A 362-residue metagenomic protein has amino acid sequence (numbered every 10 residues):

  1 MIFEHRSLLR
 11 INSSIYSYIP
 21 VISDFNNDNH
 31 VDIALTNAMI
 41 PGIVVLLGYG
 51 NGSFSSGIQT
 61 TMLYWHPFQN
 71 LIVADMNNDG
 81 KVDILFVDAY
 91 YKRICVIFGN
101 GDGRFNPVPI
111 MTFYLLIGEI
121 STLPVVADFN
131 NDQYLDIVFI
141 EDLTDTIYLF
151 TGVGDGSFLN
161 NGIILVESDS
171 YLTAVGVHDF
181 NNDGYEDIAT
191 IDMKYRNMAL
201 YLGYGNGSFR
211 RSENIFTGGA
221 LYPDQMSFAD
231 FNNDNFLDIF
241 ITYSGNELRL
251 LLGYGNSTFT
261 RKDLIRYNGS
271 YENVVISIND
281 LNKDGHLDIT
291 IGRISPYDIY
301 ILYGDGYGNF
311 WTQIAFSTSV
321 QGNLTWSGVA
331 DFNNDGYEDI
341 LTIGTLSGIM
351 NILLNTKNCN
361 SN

Functional and structural regions predicted by a protein language model:
M1-I15, L47-W65, F98-E119, T151-S170 (+5 more regions): Blade-edge motifs of beta-propeller repeat domains
Y18-F25, L47, Q69-M76, T122-F129 (+4 more regions): Beta-propeller blade termini
N29-V31, G80-V82, Q133-L135, G184-E186 (+3 more regions): Glycine-aliphatic tripeptides that mark coil-to-beta-strand junctions in extracellular and membrane proteins
I33-N37, I84-D88, I137-I140, I188-I191 (+3 more regions): Hydrophobic beta-strand segments that make up the repeating blades of beta-propeller and related beta-repeat
G42-V45, R93-V96, T146-L149, N197-Y201 (+3 more regions): A short loop-to-beta-strand structural motif that recurs across blades of beta-propeller domains
G219-S227, F231-N233, L237, I241-L252 (+1 more regions): Eukaryotic tandem repeat interaction scaffolds
T325-N362: Blade-level signature of beta-propeller repeat domains, shared across WD40, Kelch, NHL, RCC1 and BNR/Asp-box propellers
